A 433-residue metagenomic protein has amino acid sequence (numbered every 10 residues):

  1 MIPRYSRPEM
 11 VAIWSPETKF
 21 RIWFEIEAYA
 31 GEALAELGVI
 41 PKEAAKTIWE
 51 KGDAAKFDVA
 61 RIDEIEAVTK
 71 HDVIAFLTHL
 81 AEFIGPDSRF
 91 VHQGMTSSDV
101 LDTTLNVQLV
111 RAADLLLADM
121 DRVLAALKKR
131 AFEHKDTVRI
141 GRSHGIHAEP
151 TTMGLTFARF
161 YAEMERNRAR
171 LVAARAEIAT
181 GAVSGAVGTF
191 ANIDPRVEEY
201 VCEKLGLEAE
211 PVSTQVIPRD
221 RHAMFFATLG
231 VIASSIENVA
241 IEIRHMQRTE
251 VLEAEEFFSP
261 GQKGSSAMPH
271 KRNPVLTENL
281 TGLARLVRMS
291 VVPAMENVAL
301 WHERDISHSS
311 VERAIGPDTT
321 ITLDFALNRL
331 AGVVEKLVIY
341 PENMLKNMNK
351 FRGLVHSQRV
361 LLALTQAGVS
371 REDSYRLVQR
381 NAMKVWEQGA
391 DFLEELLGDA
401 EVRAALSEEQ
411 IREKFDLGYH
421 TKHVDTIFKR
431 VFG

Functional and structural regions predicted by a protein language model:
M1-S184, F190, D194-Y200, A209 (+3 more regions): A helix-coil-helix interface module used to build multimeric assemblies and to scaffold catalytic/cofactor sites
M1-T18, A55, E66-V68, A75 (+1 more regions): Catalytic-core signal marking the mid-to-C-terminal active-site face
A33, H79, F83, A126 (+16 more regions): Generic, well-ordered alpha-helical scaffold segments in large soluble proteins
V110-D121, K128, A158-Y161, E165 (+8 more regions): Short amphipathic alpha-helical segments with heptad-repeat character
E133-D136, R170-A173, E177, L207-P211 (+6 more regions): Conserved helix-loop functional segments at active or binding sites
L155, A223-V231, R359-A367: Short, well-ordered beta-strand elements within core beta-sheets of diverse protein domains
T189, K204, A209-V216, L345 (+3 more regions): A structural signal for small-residue-enriched, beta-sheet-centric alpha/beta enzyme cores and oligomeric scaffold folds
E198-V291: Acidic, glycine-rich loop-and-beta core segments that form the ion-binding/anion-interacting portion of active sites
